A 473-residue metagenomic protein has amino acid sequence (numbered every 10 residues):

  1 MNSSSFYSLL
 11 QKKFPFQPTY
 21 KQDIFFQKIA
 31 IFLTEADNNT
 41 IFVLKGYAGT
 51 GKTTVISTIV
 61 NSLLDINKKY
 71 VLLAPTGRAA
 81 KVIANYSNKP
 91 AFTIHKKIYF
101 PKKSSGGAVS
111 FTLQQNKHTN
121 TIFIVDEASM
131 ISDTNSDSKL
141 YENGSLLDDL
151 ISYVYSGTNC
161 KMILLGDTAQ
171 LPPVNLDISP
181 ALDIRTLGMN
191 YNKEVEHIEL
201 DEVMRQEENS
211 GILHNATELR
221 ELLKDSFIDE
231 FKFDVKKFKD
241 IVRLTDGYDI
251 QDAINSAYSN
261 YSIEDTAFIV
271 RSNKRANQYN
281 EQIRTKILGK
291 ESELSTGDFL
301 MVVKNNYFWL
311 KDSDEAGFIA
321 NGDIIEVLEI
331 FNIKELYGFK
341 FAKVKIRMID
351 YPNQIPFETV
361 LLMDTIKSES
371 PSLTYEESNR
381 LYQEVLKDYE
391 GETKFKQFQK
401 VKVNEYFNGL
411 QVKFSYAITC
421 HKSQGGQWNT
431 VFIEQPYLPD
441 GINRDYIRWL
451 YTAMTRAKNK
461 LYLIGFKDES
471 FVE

Functional and structural regions predicted by a protein language model:
N2-T40: Conserved pre-motif I regulatory segment
F6, F25, I29, D37-N38 (+4 more regions): Conserved helicase motor core of P-loop NTPases
P18, L72, F268: Conserved SAM-binding loop
Q22, T76, S272, G425: Short, conserved phosphate/pyrophosphate- and ester-handling motifs at nucleotide-, phospho-/glycolipid
F26-Q27, I31, D37-D229: ASCE P-loop NTPase helicase motor core
P75, K311-D314, D445-L450: Short beta-alpha junctions and helix-cap segments that line functional grooves
N88, I283-I287, R448-T452: Short, solvent-exposed amphipathic alpha-helical segments in soluble enzyme and RNA/protein-processing domains
Y337-E473: C-terminal accessory regions
